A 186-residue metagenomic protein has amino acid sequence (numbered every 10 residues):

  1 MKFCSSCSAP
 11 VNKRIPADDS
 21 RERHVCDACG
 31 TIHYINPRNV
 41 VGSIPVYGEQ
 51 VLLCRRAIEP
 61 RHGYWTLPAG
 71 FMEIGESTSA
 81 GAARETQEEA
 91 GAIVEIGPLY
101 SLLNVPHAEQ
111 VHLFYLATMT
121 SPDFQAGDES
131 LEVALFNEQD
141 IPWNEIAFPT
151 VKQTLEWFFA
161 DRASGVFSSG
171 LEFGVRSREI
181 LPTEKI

Functional and structural regions predicted by a protein language model:
M1-G42: Acidic, metal-coordinating catalytic segment for phosphate/diphosphate chemistry, firing primarily on the Nudix
S5, N12, D27, L52 (+3 more regions): Nucleotide phosphate-binding site architecture
R21, R38-V40, V46-G48, P60-H62 (+3 more regions): Short connector loops at helix/strand junctions that flank enzyme active sites, especially segments positioning acidic
A28, R56, A69, A117 (+1 more regions): Active-site donor-binding loop signature of nucleotide-sugar glycosyltransferases
P45-V46, L53, A117, L135: Conserved hydrophobic "DFG−1" position in protein kinase catalytic cores
V46-E88: Conserved Nudix-box catalytic region and its N-terminal flanking loop in Nudix hydrolases and closely related
M72-W157, D161, G165-F167, L181-I186: Unchanged
G165-R176: Short, flexible loop/turn segments with low-complexity composition
